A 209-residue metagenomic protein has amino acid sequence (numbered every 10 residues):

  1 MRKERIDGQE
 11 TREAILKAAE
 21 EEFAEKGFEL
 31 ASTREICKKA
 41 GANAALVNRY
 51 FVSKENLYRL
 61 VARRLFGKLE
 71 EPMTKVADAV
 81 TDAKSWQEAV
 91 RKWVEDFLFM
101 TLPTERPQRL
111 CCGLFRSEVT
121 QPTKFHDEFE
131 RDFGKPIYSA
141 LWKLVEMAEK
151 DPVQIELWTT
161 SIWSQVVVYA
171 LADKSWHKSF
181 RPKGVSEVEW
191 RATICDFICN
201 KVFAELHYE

Functional and structural regions predicted by a protein language model:
M1-E10: N-terminal intrinsically disordered/low-complexity leader segments
A14, E22-V61: Helix-turn-helix
R59-L65, F129: Alpha-helical DNA-contacting segments of helix-turn-helix folds
E70, E88, T123-E149, A192-D196: Amphipathic alpha-helical packing segments from all-alpha helical-bundle domains
T74-P107, P152-I162: Hydrophobic alpha-helical connector segments
P103-R131, D173-S179: Amphipathic alpha-helical segments used for helix-helix packing
L110-S117, P152-K174, T193, F197 (+1 more regions): Hydrophobic alpha-helical segments that form the core of small-molecule binding pockets and/or dimer interfaces
